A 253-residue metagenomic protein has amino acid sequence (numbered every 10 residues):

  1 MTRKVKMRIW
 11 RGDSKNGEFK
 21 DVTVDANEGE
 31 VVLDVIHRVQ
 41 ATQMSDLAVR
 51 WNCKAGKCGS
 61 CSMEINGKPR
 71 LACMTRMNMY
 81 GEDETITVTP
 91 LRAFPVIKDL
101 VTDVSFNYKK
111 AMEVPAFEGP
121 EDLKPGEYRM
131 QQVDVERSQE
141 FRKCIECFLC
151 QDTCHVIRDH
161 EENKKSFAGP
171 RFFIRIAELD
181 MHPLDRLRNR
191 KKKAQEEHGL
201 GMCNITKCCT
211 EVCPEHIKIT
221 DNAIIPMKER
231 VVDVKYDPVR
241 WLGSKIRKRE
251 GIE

Functional and structural regions predicted by a protein language model:
T2-T23: Eukaryote-biased recognition of intrinsically disordered, low-complexity regulatory segments
K20-D34: Short, flexible N-terminal segments of the mature chain
E30-T42, T89-E253: Ferredoxin-type iron-sulfur electron-transfer modules in oxidoreductases and energy-metabolism complexes
M44-R50: Active-site phosphate-binding and catalytic loops of NTP-dependent enzymes
C53-S60: Short, structured protein-protein interaction patches enriched in aromatics and acidic/basic residues, typified by
E64-G67: Short strand-turn-strand beta-turns centered on an Asx-Gly dipeptide
